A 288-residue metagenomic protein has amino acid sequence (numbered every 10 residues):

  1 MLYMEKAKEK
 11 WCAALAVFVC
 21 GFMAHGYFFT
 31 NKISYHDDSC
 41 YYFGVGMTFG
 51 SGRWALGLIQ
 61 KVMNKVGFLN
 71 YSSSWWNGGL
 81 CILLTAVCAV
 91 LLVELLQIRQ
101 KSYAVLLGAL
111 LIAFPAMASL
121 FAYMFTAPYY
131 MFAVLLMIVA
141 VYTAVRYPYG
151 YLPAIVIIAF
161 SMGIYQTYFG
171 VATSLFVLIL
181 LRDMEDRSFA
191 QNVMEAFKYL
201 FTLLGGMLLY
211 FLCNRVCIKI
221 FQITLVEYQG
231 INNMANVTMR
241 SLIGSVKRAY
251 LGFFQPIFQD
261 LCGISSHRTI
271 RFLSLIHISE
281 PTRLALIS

Functional and structural regions predicted by a protein language model:
M1-F22: Start-transfer (signal-anchor) and selected internal transmembrane alpha helices of multi-pass inner/ER membrane
G21, F29-S73, A196-L275, S279: Membrane-lumen/periplasm interface segments of multi-pass, membrane-embedded glycan/lipid transferases
F49, R53, N77-L83, S102-V145 (+3 more regions): Membrane-interface micro-motifs in multi-pass membrane enzymes
Q60-N64, W76-L91, Y129, A133-L136 (+1 more regions): Transmembrane alpha-helices of multi-pass, membrane-embedded glycan-processing enzymes that use lipid-linked
A113, V156-A172, L204, L209 (+1 more regions): Transmembrane helix irregularities
M131-P148, P153-I158, L175-M184: Specific aromatic-rich, kink-prone transmembrane helix
V171-L204: Perimembrane helix-loop-helix junctions
I276-S288: Single conserved hydrophobic/aromatic residue that forms the stacking wall/gate of nucleotide- or nucleobase-binding
